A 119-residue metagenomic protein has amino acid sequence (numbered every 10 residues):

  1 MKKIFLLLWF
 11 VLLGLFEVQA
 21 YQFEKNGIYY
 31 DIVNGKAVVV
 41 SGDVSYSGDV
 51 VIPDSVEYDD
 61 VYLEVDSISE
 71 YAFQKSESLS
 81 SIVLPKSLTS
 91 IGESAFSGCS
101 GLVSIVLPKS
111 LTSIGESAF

Functional and structural regions predicted by a protein language model:
M1-I4: Positively charged n-region of N-terminal signal peptides that target proteins for export
L7-G14: Bacterial N-terminal signal peptides
V18-Q22: Boundary at the C-terminal end of the N-terminal hydrophobic targeting segment
G27, V33-G35, S45-S67, E77-S90 (+1 more regions): Structural signature of tandem-repeat unit edges
V38-V40: Extracellular adhesion/carbohydrate-recognition regions
G42-D43, A72-F73: Acidic, Ser/Thr
S69-A72, G92-S97, G115-A118: Consensus positions within tandem repeat domains that build extended binding/scaffold surfaces
